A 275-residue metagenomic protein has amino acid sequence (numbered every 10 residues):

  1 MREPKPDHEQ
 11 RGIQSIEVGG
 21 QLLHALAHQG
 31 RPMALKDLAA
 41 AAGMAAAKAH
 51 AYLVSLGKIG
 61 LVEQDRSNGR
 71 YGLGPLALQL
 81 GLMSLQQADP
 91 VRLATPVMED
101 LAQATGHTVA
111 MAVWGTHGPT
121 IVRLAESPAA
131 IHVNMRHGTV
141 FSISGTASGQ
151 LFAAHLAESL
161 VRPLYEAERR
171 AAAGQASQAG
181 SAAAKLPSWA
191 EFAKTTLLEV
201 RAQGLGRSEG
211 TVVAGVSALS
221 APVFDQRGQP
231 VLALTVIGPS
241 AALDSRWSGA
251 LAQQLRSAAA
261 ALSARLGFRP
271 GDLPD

Functional and structural regions predicted by a protein language model:
M1-V91, A260, A264-F268: N-terminal helix-turn-helix
I16, R66, W114, D225-Q226: Short, acidic, Ser/Thr-enriched surface-loop or helix-capping motifs
A27, G149, A153-A157, A252 (+2 more regions): Short amphipathic alpha-helical signal-transduction/dimerization elements
L61, I121, L232-A233: Short glycine-/small-residue motifs
S67-R170, G174: Amphipathic alpha-helical effector-binding/dimerization core of metabolite-sensing transcriptional regulators
P163-G180, R256-D275: Cysteine/selenocysteine-centered motifs that mediate thiol-based redox chemistry or coordinate metal-sulfur cofactors
A182-A258, P274-D275: Extended hydrophobic
